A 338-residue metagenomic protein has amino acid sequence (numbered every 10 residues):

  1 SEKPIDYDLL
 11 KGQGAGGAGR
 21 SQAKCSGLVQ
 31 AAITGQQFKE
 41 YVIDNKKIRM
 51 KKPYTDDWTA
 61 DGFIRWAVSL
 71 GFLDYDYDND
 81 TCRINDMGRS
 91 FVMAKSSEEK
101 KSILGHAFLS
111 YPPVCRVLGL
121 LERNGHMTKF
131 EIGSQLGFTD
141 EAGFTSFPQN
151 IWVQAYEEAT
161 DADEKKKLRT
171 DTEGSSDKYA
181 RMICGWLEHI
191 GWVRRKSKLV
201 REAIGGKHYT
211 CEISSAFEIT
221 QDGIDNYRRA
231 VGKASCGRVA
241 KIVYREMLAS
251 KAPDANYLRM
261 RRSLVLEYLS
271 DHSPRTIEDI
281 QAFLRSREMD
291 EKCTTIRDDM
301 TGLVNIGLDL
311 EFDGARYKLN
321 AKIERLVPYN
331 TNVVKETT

Functional and structural regions predicted by a protein language model:
S1-T338: Donor-sugar nucleotide-binding helix/loop cap in glycosyltransferases
